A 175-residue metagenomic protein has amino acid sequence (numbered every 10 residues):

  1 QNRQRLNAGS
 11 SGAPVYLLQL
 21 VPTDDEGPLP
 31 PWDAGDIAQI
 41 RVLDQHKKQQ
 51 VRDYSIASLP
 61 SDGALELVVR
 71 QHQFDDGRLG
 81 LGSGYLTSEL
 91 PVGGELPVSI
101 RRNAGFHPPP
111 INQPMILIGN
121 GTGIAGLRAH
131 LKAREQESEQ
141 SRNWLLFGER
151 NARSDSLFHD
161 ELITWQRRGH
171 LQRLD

Functional and structural regions predicted by a protein language model:
Q1-D175: FNR-like FAD-binding dehydrogenase module
